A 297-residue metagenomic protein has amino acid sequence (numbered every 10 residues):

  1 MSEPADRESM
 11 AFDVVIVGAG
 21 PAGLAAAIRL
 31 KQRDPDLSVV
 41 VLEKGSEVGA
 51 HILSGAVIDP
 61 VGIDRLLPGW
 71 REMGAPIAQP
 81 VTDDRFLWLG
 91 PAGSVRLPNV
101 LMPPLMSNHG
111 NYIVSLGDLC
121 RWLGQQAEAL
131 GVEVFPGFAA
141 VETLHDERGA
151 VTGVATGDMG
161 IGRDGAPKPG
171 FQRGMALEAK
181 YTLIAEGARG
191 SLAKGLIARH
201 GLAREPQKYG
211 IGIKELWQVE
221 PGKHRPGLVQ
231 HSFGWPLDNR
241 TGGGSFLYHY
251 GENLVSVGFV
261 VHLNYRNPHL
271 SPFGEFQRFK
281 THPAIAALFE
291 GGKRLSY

Functional and structural regions predicted by a protein language model:
D6-E8, A176: Short, flexible hinge/linker loops that cap or flank conserved catalytic cores
F12-V40: N-terminal Rossmann-like FAD-binding beta1-loop-alpha1 element of flavoenzymes
A22, E47, R189: Conserved Rossmann-like nucleotide-cofactor binding loop
K44-G93: N-terminal FAD cofactor-binding segment of flavoenzymes
H51-L53, P98-N99, K194-I197: Short, solvent-exposed loop/turn and secondary-structure capping segments
V95-L116, Q125, G153, V260-V261: Helix-loop-beta segment of a Rossmann-like dinucleotide-binding subdomain
G117, R121-W122, Q126-I285: Predominantly flavin-linked oxidoreductase catalytic cores and closely associated redox partners
L288-Y297: A glycine-rich dinucleotide-binding beta-alpha-beta segment and adjacent secondary-structure elements that constitute
